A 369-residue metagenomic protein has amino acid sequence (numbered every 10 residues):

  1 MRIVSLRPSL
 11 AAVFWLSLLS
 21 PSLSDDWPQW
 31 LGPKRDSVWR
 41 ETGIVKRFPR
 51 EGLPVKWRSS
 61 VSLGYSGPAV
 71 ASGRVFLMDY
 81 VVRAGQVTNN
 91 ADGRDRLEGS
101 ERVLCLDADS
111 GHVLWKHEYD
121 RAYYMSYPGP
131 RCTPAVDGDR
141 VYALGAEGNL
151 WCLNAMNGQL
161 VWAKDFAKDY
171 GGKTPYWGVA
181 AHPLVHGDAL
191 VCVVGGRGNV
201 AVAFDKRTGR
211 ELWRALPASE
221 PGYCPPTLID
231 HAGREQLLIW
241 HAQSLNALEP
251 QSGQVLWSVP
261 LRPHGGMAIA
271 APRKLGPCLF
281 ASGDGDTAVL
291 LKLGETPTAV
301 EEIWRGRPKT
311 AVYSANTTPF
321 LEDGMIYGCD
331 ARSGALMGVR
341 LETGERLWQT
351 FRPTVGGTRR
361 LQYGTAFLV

Functional and structural regions predicted by a protein language model:
M1-L10: Bacterial N-terminal signal peptides that target proteins for export
S9-S20: Bacterial N-terminal signal peptides
L23-V369: Noncatalytic, solvent-exposed loop/strand surfaces of beta-propeller-type extracellular/periplasmic domains
